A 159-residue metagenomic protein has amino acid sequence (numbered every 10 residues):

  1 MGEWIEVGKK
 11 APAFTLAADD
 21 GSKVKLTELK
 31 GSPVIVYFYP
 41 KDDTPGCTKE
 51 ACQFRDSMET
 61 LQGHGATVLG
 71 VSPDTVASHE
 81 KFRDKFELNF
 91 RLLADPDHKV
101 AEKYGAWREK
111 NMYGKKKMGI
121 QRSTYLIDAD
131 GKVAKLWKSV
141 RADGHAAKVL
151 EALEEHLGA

Functional and structural regions predicted by a protein language model:
M1-A159: Chalcogenol-based redox active-site neighborhoods
